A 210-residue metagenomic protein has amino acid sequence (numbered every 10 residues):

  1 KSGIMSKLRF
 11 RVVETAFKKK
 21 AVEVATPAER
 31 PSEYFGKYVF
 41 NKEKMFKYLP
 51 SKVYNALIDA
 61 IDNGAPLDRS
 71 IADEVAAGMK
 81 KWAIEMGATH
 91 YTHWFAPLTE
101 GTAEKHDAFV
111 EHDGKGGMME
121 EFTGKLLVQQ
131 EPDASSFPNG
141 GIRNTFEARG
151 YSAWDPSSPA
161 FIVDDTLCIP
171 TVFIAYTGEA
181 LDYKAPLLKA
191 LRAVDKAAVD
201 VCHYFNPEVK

Functional and structural regions predicted by a protein language model:
K1-I4: Short, Lys/Arg-enriched N-terminal segments with co-localized hydrophobic residues within the first ~10-30 amino acids
S6-F17, A21-P27, F146-L167: N-terminal hydrophobic targeting/anchoring segments and the immediately downstream early-domain regions of hydrolases
S6-K19, K42, I61-D73, K184-V209: Short, charge-rich amphipathic segments
F17-G124, V128-F146: Histidine/acidic residue-rich metal-binding segments in metalloenzymes
R149-K210: Glycine-rich, acidic/polar active-site loops that bind/position phosphate-bearing ligands
